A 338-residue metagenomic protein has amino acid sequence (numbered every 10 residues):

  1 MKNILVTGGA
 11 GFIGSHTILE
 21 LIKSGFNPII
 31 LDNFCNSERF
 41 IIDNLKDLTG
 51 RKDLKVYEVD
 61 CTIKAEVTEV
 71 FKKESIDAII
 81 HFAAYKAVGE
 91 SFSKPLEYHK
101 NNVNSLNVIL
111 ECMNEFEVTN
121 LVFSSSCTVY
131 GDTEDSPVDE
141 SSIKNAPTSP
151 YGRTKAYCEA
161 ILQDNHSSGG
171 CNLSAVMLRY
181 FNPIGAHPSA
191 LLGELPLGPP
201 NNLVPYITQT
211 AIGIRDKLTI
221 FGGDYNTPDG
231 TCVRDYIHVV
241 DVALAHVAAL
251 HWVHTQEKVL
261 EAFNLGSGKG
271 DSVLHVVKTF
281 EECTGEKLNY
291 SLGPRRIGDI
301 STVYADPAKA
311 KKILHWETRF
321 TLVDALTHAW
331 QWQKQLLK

Functional and structural regions predicted by a protein language model:
M1-A186: N-terminal Rossmann-like NAD(P)+-binding domain of SDR-like oxidoreductases, especially those catalyzing
N3-I4, L96-E97, S149, E194 (+3 more regions): Short, contiguous strand/loop micro-motifs
G8, K100, G198, I297-G298: Residue-level marker of alpha-helix boundaries and capping positions
S93, N101, N145, G170 (+5 more regions): A generic fold-level signal
H99, T148-A156, G193, L197-N201 (+2 more regions): Short-chain dehydrogenase/reductase
G185-H187, D224-Y225: Short, basic/glycine-rich phosphate-binding loops at helix/coil junctions that contact nucleotide phosphates
S189-L191: Catalytic core of nucleotidyl cyclases, primarily class III adenylyl/guanylyl cyclases
V204, Q209-K338: C-terminal substrate-binding subdomain of Rossmann-fold SDR/epimerase-dehydratase oxidoreductases
